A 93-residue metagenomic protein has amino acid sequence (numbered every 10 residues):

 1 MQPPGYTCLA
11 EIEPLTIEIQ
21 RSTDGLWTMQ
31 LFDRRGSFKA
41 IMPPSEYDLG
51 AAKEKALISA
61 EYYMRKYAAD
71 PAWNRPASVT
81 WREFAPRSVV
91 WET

Functional and structural regions predicted by a protein language model:
M1, E11, A40-I41, A68 (+2 more regions): Compositionally biased, intrinsically disordered/low-complexity regions enriched for serine, proline and threonine
M1-T28, E83-T93: Short N-terminal "domain-start" leader segments that mark the transition from disordered tails or signal peptides into
T23, E46, A60-E61, V79 (+1 more regions): Compositionally biased regions
T28-R34, M64: Generic alpha-helical hydrophobic packing signal
F32-E54: A short, exposed loop/beta-hairpin motif centered on an aromatic-Gly-Thr core
E46-P71: A short, charged, amphipathic alpha-helix used as a generic interaction element across diverse proteins
K66-T93: Short, mixed-charge low-complexity intrinsically disordered segments
